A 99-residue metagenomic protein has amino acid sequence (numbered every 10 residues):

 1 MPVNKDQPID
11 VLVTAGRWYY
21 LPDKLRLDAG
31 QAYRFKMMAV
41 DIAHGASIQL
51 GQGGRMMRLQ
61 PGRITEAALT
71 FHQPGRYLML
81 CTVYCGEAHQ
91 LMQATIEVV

Functional and structural regions predicted by a protein language model:
M1-R17: Extracytoplasmic entry segments of secretory-pathway proteins
M1-V3, L59-V99: Extracellular/periplasmic metallocenter environments
I9-V11, M38-G62, Q93-A94: Histidine- and aromatic-enriched segments that form or immediately flank copper-ligand environments
V13, F35, C81: Divalent metal-coordination and catalytic microenvironments
Y19-L27: Short beta-strand segments of immunoglobulin-like
D23, Q31-F35: Structural beta-strand segments of beta-rich domains
A32, A43-G45, R76: Exposed beta-strand and adjacent loop surfaces of beta-rich binding modules that mediate intermolecular recognition
